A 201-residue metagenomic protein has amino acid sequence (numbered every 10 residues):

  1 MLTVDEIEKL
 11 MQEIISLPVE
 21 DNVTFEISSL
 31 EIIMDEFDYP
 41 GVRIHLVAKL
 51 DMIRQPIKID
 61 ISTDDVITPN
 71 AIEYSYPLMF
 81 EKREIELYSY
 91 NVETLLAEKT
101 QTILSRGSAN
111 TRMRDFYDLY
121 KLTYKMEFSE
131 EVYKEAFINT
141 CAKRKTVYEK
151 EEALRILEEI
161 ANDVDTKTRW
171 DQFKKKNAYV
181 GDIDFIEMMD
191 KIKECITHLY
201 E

Functional and structural regions predicted by a protein language model:
L2-E201: Structured mid-to-C-terminal alpha-helical surface segments
